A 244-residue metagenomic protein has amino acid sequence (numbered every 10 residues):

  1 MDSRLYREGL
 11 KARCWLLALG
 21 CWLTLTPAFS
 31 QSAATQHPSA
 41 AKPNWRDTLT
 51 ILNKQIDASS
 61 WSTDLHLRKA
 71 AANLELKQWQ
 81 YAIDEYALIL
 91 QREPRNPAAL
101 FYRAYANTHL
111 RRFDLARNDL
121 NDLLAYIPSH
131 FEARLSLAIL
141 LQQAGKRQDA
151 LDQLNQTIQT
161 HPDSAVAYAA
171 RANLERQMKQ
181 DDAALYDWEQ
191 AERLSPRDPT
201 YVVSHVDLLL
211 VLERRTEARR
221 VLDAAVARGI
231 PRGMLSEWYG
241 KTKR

Functional and structural regions predicted by a protein language model:
L25-Q80, D84: N-terminal leader/linker segments that initiate helical-solenoid repeat arrays
Q36, P43, L208-R244: Terminal, low-structured helical/coil segments at or just beyond the last alpha-helical repeat
K42-I51, K77-L88, H109-D122, A144-Q156 (+2 more regions): Structural signature of tandem alpha-helical TPR/SEL1-like repeats, specifically the intra-repeat loop/turn
A58, R92, Y126-I127, T160 (+2 more regions): Structural marker of alpha-solenoid helical repeat scaffolds
T63-D64, P97-A98, F131-E132, A165-V166 (+2 more regions): Helix-start (N-cap) detector for alpha-helical repeat units in TPR-like alpha-solenoids, especially tetratricopeptide
L74, F101, T108, Q142 (+2 more regions): Position-specific recognition of the canonical hydrophobic site in helix A of tetratricopeptide repeat
